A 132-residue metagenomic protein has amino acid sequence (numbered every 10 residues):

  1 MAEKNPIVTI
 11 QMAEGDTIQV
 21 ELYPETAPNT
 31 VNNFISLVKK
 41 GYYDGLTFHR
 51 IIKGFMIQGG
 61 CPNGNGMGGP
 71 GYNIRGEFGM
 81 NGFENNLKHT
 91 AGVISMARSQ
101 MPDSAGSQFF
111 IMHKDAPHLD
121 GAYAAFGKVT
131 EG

Functional and structural regions predicted by a protein language model:
M1-E131: Cyclophilin-like peptidyl-prolyl cis-trans isomerases
